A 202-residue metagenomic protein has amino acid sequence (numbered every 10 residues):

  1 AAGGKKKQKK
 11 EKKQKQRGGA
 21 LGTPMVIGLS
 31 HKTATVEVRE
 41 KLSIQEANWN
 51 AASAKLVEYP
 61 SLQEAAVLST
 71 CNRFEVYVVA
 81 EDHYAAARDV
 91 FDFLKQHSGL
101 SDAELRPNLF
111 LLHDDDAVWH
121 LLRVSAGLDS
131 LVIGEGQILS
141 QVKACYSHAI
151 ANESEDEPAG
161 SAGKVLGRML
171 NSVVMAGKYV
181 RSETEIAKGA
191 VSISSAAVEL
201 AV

Functional and structural regions predicted by a protein language model:
A1-G18: N-terminal mitochondrial targeting presequence
K15-S130: A glycine-rich (often HGG/GG-containing) alpha/beta subdomain
E104-V202: Glycine/serine-rich phosphate-binding loop and adjoining beta1-alpha1 elements at the start of nucleotide-handling
